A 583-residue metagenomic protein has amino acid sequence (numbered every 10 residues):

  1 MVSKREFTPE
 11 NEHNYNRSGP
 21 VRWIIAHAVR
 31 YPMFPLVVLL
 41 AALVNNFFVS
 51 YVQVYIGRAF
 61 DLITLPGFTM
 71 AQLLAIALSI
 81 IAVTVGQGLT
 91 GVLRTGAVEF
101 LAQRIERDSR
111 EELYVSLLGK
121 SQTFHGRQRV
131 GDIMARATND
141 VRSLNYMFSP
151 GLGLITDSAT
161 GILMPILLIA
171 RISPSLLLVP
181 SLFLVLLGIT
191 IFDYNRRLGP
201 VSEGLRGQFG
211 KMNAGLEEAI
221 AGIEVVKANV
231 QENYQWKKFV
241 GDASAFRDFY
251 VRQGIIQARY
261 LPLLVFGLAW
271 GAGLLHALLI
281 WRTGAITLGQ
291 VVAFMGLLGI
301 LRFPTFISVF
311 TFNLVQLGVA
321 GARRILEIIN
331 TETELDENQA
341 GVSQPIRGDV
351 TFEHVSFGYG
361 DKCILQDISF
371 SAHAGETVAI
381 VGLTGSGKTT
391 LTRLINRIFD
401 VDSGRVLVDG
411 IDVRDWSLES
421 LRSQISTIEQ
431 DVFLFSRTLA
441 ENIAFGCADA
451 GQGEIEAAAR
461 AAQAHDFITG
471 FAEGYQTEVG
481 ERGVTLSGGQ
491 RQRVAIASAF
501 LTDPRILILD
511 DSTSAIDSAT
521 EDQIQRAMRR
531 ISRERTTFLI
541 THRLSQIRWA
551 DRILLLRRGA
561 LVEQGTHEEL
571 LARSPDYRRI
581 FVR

Functional and structural regions predicted by a protein language model:
M1-V49, T64-S79, R94-V98, A102 (+8 more regions): Membrane-integrated ABC transporters
P20, A28-Y31, R94, V98-A102 (+2 more regions): Juxtamembrane loop-to-helix connectors within ABC transporter transmembrane domains
Y51-G57, L152-N195, V251-V292: A hydrophobic transmembrane-helix motif
E111, S116, G126-G131, G204-R252 (+1 more regions): Loop segments that connect adjacent transmembrane helices in multi-pass transporters
L117, F239, I325, F352-H354: Conserved catalytic Walker-motif region of ABC-type ATPase nucleotide-binding domains
A228-Q231, I255, L264, I300-I328: Cytosolic ends of transmembrane helices, especially the final helix of ABC transmembrane type-1 domains
E334-P345: Pre-NBD coupling/linker segments of ABC/ABC-like ATPases
Q344-R583: ABC-type nucleotide-binding domain
